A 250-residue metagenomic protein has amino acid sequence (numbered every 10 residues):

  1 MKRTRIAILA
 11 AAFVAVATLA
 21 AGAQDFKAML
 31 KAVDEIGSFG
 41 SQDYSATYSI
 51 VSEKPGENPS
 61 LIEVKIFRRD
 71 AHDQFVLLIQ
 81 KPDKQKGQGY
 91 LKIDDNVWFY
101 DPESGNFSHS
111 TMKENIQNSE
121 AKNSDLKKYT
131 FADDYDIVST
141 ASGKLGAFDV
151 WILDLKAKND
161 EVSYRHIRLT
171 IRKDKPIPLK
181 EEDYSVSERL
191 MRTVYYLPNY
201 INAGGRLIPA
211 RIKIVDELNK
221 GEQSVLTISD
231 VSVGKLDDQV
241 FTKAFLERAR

Functional and structural regions predicted by a protein language model:
M1-L9: Bacterial N-terminal signal peptides that target proteins for export
L9-T18: Bacterial N-terminal signal peptides
G22-E35, F39-Q42, S49, N58-S60 (+5 more regions): Flexible, processing/modification-adjacent segments and terminal tails in exported/periplasmic/extracellular proteins
V33, V64-R68, Y196-A203: Extended lipid/amphipathic-ligand handling interfaces
S45-D83, P176: N-terminal, post-signal-peptide region of Sec/Tat-exported proteins
F67-R69, L91, T170: Well-ordered beta-strand positions
D73-F75, V97, F107, P178: Hydrophobic residues embedded in beta-strands of well-ordered beta-sheets
N106-S110, T130, F148-K243: Gly/Pro-enriched, hydrophobic low-complexity segments that function as extracytoplasmic propeptides/linkers
